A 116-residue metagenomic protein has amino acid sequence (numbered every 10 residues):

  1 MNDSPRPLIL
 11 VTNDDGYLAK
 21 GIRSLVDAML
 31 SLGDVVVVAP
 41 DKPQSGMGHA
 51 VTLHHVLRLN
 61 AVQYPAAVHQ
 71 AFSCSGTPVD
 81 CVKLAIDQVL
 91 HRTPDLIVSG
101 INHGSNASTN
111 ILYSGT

Functional and structural regions predicted by a protein language model:
N2-I9, R23-T93: A cross-family phosphate/adenosyl-ligand binding-site feature
T12, V38-P40, S99-N102: Short beta-strand segments
N13, Q70, S108: Conserved short-loop catalytic and cofactor-binding motifs
D15, P43, T77-P78, N102-S105: Short glycine-rich anion-binding loops that position phosphate/pyrophosphate groups of nucleotides and phosphorylated
D15-R23: Short acidic, Gly/Ser-rich segments with clustered Asp/Glu that frequently serve as metal-coordination loops in enzyme
P78, G115-T116: Internal, well-ordered alpha-helical segments in soluble enzyme and binding-protein domains
L96: Short, Asp-centered acidic motifs that coordinate Mg2+ and/or phosphate in catalytic or ligand-binding sites
S105-S114: Glycine/threonine-rich flexible loop motifs
